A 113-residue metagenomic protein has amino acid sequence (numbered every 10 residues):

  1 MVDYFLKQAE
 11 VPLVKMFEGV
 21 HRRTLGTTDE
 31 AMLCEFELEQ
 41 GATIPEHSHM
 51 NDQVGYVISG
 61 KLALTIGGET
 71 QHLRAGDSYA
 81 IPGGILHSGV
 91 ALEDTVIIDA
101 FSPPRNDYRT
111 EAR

Functional and structural regions predicted by a protein language model:
M1-E30, T110-R113: A short, N-terminal "cap"/entry segment at the start of jelly-roll beta-barrel domains of the cupin/DSBH fold
C34-S48: Conserved short histidine dyad/triad with adjacent acidic residue
N51-L62, G67: Glycine- and acidic-residue-biased ligand/ion/polar-headgroup-sensing regions
I58-S59, R74, E93: A cytosolic small-molecule/anion-sensing beta-strand core signal
G68-G83: Short acidic-glycine-tyrosine-enriched beta hairpin
G83-D107: Ligand-binding loop in jelly-roll beta-barrel domains
